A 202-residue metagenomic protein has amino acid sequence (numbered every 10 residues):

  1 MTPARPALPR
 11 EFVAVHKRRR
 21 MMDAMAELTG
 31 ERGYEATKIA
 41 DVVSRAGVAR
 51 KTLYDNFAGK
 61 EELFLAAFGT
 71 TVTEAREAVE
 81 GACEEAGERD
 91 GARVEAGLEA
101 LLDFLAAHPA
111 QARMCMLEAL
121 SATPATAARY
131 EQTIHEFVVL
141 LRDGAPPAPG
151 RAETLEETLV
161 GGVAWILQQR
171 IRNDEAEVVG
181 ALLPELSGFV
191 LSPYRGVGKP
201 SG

Functional and structural regions predicted by a protein language model:
M1-R5, D103, A107, V139-D143 (+2 more regions): C-terminal peripheral helix-coil segments that are non-catalytic and often amphipathic
F12, H16, R20, T37 (+5 more regions): Alpha-helical DNA-contacting segments of helix-turn-helix folds
K17, M21-T29, A75, L101: Short hydrophobic clusters on alpha-helical segments that form packing/core surfaces in small helical domains
L28-E62, A66: Helix-turn-helix
Y34, A75, M114-C115, V163: Short, structured motif recognition centered on aromatic/hydrophobic residues
A66, E80-A110: Hydrophobic alpha-helical connector segments
T73, T123-W165, G180-G188: Amphipathic alpha-helical packing segments from all-alpha helical-bundle domains
F104-P124, R142, Q168: Amphipathic alpha-helical segments used for helix-helix packing
